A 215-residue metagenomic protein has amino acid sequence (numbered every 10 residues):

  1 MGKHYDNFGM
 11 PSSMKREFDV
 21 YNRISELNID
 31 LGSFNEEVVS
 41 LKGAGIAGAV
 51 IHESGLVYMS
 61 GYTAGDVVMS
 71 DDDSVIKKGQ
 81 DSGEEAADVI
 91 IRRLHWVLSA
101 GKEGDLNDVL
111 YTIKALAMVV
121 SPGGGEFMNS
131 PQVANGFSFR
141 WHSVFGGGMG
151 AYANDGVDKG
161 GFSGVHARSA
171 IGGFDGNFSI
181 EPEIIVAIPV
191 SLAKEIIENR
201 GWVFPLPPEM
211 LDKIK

Functional and structural regions predicted by a protein language model:
G2-I113, G123-K215: N-terminal presequence-like segments and the immediate start of the first folded domain
K114-M118: Extended hydrophobic secondary-structure segments that form protein cores and membrane-embedded regions
